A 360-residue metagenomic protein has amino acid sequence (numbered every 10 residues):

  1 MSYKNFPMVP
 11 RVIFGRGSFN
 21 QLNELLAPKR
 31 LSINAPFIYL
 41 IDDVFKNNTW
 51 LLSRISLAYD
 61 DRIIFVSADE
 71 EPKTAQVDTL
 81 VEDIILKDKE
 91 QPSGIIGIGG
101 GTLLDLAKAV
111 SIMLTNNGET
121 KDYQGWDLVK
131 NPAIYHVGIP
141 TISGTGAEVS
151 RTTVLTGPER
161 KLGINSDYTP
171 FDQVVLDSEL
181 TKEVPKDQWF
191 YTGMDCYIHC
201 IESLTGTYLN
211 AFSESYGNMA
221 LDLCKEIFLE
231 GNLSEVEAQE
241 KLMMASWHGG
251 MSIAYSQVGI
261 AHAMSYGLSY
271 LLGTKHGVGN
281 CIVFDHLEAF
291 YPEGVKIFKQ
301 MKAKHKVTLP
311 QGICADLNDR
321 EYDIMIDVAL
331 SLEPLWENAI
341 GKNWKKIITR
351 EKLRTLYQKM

Functional and structural regions predicted by a protein language model:
M1-G94: ATP/NTP phosphate-donor binding region
P7, K299-M360: C-terminal charged capping/lid subdomain of soluble metabolic enzymes
P10, T115-L209: A glycine/threonine-rich phosphate-anchoring loop and its flanking beta-alpha core in nucleotide/phosphate-binding
R16-G17, D42-D43, I98-G100, I139-I142 (+5 more regions): Fold-independent oxyanion-binding glycine-rich loops and adjacent beta-strand/coil segments at enzyme active sites
S93-L103, A263, S269: Glycine-rich phosphate-binding loop
L103-N116, S150: Short Gly/Thr/Asp-enriched flexible loops that form oxyanion-binding sites at enzyme active sites
S203-K306: Active-site segments that bind and position negatively charged phosphate/pyrophosphate groups
